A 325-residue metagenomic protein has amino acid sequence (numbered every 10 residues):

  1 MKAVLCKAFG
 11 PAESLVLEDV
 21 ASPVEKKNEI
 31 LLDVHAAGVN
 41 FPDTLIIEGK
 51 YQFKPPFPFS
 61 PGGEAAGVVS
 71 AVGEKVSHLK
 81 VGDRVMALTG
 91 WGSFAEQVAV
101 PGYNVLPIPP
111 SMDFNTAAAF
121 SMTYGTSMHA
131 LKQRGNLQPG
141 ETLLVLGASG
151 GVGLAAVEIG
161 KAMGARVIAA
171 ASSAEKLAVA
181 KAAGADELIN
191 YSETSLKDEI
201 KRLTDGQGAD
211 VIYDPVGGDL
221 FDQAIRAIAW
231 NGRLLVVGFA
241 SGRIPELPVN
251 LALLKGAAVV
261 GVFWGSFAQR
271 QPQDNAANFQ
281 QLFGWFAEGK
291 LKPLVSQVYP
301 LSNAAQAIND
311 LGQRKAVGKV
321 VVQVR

Functional and structural regions predicted by a protein language model:
A21-V39, K50-G92: Glycine-rich beta-strand-centered segment in the early N-terminal region that forms part of a ligand/cofactor-binding
L45, R84-G147: NAD(P)H dinucleotide-binding glycine-rich loop of Rossmann-like/cofactor-binding domains, especially the beta1-alpha1
R84, T142, R166, G232-R233 (+1 more regions): Short glycine-centered segments of the SAM/dcSAM-binding site in methyltransferase folds
S93-E96, A171-V179, I244-V249: Short, glycine/polar-rich helix-capping loops at beta-to-alpha or helix-loop-helix junctions that flank or form
A118-T194: Mid-domain Rossmann-like dinucleotide-binding core that forms the NAD(H)/NADP(H) cofactor-binding site
S195-G206: Short amphipathic alpha-helix with an adjacent loop that forms part of the alpha/beta core around
D219-L291, A316, Q323-R325: Glycine-rich phosphate-binding loop and adjacent beta-alpha segment of Rossmann(oid) nucleotide-cofactor-binding
